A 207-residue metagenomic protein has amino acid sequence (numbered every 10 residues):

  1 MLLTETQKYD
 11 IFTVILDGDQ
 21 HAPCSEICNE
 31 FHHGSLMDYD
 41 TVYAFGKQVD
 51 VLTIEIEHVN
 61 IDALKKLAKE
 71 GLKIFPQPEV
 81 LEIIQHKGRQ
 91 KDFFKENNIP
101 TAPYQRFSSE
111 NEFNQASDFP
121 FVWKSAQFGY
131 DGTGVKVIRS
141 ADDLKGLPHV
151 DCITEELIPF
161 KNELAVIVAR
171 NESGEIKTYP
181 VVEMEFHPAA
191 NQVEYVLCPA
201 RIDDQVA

Functional and structural regions predicted by a protein language model:
M1-V80, I84-Q85: ATP-binding N-terminal substructure of ATP-dependent carboxylate-amine bond-forming enzymes
E30-G34, E70-G71, D92-K95, F121 (+2 more regions): Short, hinge-like loop/turn segments at secondary-structure boundaries
Y39-Q48, N111-D118, D142-G146: Short amphipathic alpha-helix with an adjacent loop that forms part of the alpha/beta core around
E57-V59, A126-F128, A169: Short glycine-rich anion-binding loops that position phosphate/pyrophosphate groups of nucleotides and phosphorylated
N60-L64, F113, E163: Short, well-ordered alpha-helical microsegments
P76-V135, A141: A conserved helix-loop-beta module that forms one wall/lid of the active-site cleft in ATP-utilizing catalytic domains
G134-A207: Internal nucleotide-binding/catalytic subdomain
